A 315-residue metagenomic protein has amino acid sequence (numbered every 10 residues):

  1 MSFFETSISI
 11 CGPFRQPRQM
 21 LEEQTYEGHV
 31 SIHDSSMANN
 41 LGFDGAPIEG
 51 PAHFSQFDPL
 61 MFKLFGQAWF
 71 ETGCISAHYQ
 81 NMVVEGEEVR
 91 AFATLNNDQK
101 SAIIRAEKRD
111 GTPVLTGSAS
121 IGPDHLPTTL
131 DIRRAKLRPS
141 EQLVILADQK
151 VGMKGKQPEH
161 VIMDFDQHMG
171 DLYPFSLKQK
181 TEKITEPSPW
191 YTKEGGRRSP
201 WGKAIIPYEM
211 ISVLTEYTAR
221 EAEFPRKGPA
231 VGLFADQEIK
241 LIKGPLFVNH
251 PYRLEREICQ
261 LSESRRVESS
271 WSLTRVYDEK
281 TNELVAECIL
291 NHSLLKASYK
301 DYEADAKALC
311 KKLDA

Functional and structural regions predicted by a protein language model:
M1-M20, V84-E85, R90-K154, K243-A315: HotDog/MaoC-like acyl-thioester-processing domains
S2-F70, D124-D236, Y299-A315: Hot-dog-fold acyl-thioester-processing enzymes
A52-S101, I205, E209-C259, W271 (+1 more regions): Hydrophobic beta-strand-centered segment that forms part of the acyl-chain substrate-binding groove
